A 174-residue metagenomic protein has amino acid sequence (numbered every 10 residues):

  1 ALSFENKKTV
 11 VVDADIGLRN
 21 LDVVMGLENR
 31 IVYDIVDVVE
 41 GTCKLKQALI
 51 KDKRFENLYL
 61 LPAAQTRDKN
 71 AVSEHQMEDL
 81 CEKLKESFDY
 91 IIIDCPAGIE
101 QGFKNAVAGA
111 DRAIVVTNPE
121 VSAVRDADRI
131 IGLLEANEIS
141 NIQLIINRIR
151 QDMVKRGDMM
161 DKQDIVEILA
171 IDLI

Functional and structural regions predicted by a protein language model:
A1-A14: A conserved segment at the C-terminal end of the G1
K7, T42-C43, I139: Residue-level recognition of short, well-ordered coil/turn positions that link secondary-structure elements
V11-E86: P-loop/Walker-type NTP enzyme "switch/lid" segment
H75, D79, K83-E86, Y90 (+1 more regions): Conserved catalytic-core segment of NTP-binding enzymes
